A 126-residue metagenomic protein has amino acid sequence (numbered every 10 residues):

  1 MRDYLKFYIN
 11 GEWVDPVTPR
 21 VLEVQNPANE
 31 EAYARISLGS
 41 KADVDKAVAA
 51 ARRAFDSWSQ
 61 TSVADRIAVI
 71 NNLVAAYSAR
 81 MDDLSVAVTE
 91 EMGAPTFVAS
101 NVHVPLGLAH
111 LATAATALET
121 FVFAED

Functional and structural regions predicted by a protein language model:
M1-D126: N-terminal Rossmann-like NAD(P)+-binding subdomain of aldehyde/semialdehyde dehydrogenases
